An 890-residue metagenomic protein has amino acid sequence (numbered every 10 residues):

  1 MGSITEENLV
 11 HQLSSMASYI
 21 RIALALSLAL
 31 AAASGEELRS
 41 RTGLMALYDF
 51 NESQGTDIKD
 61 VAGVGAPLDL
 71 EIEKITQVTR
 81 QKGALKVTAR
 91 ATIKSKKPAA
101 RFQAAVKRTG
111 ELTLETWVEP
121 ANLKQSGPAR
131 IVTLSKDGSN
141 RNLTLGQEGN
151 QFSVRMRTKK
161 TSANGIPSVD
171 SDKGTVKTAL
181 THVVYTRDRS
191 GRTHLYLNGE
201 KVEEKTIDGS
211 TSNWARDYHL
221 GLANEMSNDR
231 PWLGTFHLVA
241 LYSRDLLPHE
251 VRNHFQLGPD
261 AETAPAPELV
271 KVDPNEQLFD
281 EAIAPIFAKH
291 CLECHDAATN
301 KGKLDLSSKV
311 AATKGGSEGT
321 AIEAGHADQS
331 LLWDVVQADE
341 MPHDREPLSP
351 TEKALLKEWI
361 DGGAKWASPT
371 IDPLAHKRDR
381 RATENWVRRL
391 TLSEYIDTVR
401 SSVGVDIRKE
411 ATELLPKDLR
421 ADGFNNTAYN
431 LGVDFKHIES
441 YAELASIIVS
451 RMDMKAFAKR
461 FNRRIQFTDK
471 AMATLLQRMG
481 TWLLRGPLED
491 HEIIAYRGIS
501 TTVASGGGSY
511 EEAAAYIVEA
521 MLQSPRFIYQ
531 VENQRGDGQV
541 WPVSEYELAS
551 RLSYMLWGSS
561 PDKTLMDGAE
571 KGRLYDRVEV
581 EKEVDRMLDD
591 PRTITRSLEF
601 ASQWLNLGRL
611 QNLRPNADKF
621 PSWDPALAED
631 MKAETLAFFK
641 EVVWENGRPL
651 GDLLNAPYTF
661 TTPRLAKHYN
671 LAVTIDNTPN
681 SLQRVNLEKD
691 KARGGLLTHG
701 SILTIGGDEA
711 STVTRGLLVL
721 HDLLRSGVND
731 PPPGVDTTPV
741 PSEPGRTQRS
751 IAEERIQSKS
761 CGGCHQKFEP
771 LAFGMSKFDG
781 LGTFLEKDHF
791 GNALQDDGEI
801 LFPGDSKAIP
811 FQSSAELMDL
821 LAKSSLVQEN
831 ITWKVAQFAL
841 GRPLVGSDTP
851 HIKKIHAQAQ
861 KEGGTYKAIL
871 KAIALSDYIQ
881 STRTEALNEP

Functional and structural regions predicted by a protein language model:
L28, A32-I93, S135-D137, E203 (+2 more regions): Extracytoplasmic low-complexity segments
S34-S40, L238, S243-R463, T481-W482 (+12 more regions): Aromatic- and Gly/Pro-enriched helix-to-coil junctions and flexible linker segments
E36-R39, V87-L112, L134-S135, G165-G174 (+1 more regions): Short surface loop/edge beta-strand patches of beta-sandwich-type extracellular domains that form ligand-contact sites
M45-Q54, T113-N122, D229-L257: Extracellular, beta-strand-rich glycan-interacting domains
R130-M156: Glycan-recognition/cleft segments
R155-H182: Short, aromatic/His-centered strand-loop micro-motif at the edge of beta-sheets
K205-T235: Flexible glycan-contacting loops in extracellular carbohydrate-active proteins
E268-T313, H326-L331, V335-K353, A666 (+6 more regions): Sequence context surrounding c-type heme c attachment/ligation sites in exported
